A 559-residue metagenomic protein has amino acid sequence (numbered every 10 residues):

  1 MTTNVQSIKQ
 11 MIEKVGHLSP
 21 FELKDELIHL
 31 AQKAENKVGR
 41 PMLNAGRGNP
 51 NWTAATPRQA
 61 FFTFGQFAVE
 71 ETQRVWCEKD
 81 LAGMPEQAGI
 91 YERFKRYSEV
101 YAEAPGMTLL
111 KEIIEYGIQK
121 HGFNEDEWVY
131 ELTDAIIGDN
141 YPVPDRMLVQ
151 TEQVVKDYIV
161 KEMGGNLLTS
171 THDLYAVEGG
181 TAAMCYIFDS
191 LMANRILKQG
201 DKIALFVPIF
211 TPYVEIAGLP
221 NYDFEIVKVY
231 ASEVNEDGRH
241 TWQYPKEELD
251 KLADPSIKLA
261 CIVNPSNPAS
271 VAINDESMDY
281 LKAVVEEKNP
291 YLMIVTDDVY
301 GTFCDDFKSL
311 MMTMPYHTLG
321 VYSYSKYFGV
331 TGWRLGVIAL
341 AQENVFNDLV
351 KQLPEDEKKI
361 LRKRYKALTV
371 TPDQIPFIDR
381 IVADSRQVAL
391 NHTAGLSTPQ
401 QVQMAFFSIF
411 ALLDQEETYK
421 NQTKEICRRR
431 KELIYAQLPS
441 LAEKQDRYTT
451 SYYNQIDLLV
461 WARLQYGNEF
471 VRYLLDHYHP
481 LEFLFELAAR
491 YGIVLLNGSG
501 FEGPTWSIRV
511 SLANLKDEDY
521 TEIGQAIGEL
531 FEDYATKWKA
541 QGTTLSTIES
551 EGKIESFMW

Functional and structural regions predicted by a protein language model:
M1-E78: N-terminal glycine-rich, Lys/His-bearing helix-loop that initiates the first secondary-structure elements of many
T2, M11-F21, F64-I136, N140-T169 (+3 more regions): PLP-dependent enzyme catalytic core of the Aspartate aminotransferase-like
E13-L18, A55-F61, N140-V143, E233-Q243 (+3 more regions): Short, flexible/disordered intra-domain loops and linkers
G48-T53, T181-A183, I209-T211, P265-P268 (+7 more regions): Short, solvent-exposed loop/turn segments at secondary-structure junctions
N51, R58, M311-F377: Active-site PLP attachment segment
M84-P290, G301-P315, L319, Y478 (+4 more regions): Conserved core of the PLP fold type I
N344, K351-D356, I360-E417: Long, C-terminal catalytic modules of enzymes
P399-F410, E417-Y435, E443-V471, F501: Conserved glycine-rich beta-strand-loop-beta hairpin in the small C-terminal domain of fold type I
